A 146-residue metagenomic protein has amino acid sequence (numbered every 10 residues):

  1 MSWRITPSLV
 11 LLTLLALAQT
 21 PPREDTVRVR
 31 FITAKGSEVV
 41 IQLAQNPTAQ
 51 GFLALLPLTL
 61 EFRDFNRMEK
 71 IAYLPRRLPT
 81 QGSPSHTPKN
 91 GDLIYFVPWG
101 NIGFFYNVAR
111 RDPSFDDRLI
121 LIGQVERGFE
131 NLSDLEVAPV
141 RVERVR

Functional and structural regions predicted by a protein language model:
W3-E24: Bacterial Sec-dependent signal peptides at the C-terminal "C-region" and cleavage site
P22-T80: N-terminal secretory signal peptides
I32, L119-R146: Well-ordered alpha/beta subsegment
G91-D92: Loop/turn positions that initiate beta-strands
Y106-L121: Short, compositionally biased
